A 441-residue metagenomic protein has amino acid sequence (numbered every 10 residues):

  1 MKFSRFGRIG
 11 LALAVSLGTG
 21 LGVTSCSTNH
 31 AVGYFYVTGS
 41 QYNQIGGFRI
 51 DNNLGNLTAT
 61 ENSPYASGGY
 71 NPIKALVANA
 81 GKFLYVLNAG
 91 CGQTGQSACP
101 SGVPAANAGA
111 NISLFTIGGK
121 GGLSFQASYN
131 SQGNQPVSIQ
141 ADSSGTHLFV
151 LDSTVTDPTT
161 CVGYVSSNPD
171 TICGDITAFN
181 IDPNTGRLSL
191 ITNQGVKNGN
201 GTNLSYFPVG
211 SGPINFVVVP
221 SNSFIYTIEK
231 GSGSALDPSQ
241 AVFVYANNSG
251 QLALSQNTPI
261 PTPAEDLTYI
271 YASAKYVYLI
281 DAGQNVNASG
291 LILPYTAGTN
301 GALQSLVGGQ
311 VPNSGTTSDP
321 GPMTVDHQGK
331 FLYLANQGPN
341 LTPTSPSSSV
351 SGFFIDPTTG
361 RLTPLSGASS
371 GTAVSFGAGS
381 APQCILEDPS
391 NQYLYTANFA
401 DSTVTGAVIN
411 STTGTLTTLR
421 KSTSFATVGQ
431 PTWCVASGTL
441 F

Functional and structural regions predicted by a protein language model:
M1-R5: N-terminal secretory signal peptides that target proteins for export/translocation
G7-I9, S273: Short helix-onset patch at the extreme N-terminus, typifying the N->h transition of secretory signal peptides
G10-G22: Bacterial N-terminal signal peptides
G22-F441: Predominantly soluble domains enriched in secretory-pathway, periplasmic, or organellar proteins
